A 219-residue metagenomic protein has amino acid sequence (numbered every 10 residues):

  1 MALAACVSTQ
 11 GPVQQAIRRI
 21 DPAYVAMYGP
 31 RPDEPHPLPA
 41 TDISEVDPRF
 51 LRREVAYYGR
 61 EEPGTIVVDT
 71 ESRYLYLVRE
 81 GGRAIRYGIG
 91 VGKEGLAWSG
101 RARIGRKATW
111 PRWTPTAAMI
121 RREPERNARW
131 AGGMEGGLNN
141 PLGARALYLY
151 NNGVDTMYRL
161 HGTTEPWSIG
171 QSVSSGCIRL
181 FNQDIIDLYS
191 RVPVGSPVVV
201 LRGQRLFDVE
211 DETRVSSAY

Functional and structural regions predicted by a protein language model:
M1-I178, N182-Y219: N-terminal pre-domains immediately preceding structured catalytic cores
